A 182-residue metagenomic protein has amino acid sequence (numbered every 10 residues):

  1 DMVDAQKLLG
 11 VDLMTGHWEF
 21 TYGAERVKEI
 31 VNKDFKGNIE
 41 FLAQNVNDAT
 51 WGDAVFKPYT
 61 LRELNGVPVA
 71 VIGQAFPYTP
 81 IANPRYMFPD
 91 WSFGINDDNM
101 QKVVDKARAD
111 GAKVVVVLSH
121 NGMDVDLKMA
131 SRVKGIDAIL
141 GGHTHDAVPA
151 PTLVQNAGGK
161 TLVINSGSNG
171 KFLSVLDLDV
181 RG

Functional and structural regions predicted by a protein language model:
D1-G182: Acidic, metal/ion-coordinating pockets
